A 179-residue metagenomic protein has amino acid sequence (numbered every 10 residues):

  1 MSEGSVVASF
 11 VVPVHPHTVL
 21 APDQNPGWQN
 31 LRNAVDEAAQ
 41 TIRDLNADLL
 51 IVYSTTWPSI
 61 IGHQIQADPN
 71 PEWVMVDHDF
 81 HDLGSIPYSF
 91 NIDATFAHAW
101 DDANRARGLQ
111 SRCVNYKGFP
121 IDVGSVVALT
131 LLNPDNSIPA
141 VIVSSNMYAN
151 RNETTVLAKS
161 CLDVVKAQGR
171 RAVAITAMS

Functional and structural regions predicted by a protein language model:
S2-A103, R107, S111: A short aromatic-anchored loop/beta-hairpin motif
S2-G4, R43-D44, L132-N136, K166-Q168: Solvent-exposed alpha-helices and their adjacent loops that cap or buttress functional pockets in soluble metabolic
S5-V7, I138-A140, V173: Structural motif
P13, T55-S59, K117-L132, I175 (+1 more regions): Short glycine-enriched loops at secondary-structure junctions
N46-D48, I138, R170-A172: A general structural motif
L50-S54, C113, I142, A172-M178: A structural signal for short, well-ordered beta-strand segments and their strand-loop junctions that often border
H98-T155: Internal, conserved structured core segments that host functional sites
S144-S179: Active-site beta-strand/loop microenvironment that shapes enzyme catalytic pockets
